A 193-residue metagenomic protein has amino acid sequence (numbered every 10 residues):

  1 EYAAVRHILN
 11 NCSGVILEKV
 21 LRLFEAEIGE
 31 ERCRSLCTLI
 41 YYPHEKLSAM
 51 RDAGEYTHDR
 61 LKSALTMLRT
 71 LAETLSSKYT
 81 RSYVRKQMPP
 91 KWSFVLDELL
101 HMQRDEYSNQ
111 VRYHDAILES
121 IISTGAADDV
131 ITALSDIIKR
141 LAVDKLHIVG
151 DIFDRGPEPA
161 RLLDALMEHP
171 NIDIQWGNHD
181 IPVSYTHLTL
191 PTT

Functional and structural regions predicted by a protein language model:
Y2-T57: Conserved phosphoryl-transfer catalytic core
H44-S135: Low-complexity, highly charged intrinsically disordered N-terminal segments that act as targeting/localization
I148, I174-Q175: Residue-level marker for buried hydrophobic side chains located in beta-strands that build the well-ordered beta-sheet
D151, N178: Divalent metal-coordination and catalytic microenvironments
D154: Extended, Lys/Arg-enriched charged tracts that mediate electrostatic binding to polyanionic substrates
P157-A160, S184: Short N-terminal helix/helix-N-cap motif within the alpha/beta-hydrolase-1
R161-N171: Short, surface-exposed basic-aromatic patches at helix termini and helix-loop junctions that form
T186-T192: Conserved small/polar residues in nucleotide/adenosyl-binding loops
